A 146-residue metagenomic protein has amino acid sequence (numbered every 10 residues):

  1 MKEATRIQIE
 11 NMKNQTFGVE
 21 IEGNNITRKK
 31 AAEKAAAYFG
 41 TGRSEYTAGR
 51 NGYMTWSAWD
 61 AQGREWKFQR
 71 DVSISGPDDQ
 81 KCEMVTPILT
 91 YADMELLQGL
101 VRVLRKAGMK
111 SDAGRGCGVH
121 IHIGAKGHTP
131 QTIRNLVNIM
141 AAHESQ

Functional and structural regions predicted by a protein language model:
M1-Q146: Phosphate/nucleotide-binding catalytic core
